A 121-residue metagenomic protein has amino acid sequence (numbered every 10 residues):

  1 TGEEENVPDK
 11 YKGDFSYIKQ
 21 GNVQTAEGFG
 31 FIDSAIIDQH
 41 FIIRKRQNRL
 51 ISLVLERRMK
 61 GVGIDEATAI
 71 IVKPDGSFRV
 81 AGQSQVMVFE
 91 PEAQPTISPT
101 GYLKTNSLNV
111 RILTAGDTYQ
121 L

Functional and structural regions predicted by a protein language model:
G2-L121: C-terminal and late-domain segments of enzyme folds
